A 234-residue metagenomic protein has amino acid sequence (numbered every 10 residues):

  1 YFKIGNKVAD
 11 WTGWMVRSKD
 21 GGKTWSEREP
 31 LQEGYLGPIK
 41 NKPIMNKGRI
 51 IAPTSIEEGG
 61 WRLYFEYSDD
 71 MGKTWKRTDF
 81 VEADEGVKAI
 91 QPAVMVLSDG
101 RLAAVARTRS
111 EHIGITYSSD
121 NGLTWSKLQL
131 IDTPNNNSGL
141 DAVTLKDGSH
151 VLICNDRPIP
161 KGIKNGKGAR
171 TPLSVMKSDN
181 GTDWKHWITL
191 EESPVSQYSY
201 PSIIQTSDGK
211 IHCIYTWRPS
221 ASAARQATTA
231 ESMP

Functional and structural regions predicted by a protein language model:
Y1-P234: Asp-box/BNR beta-propeller blade signature and adjacent active/binding-site loops in extracellular glycan-interacting
